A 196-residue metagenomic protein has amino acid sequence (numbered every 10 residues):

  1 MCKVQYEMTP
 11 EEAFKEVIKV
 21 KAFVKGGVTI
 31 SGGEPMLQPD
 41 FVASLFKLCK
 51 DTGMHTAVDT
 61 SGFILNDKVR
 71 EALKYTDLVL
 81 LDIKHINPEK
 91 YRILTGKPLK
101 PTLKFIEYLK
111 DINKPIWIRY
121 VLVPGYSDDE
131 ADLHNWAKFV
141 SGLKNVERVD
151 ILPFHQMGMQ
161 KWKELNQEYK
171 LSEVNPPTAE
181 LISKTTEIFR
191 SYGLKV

Functional and structural regions predicted by a protein language model:
M1-E7: Canonical Radical SAM [4Fe-4S] cluster-binding loop centered on the CxxxCxxC motif and its immediate flanking residues
C2, R92-P98, N166-V174: Short glycine-enriched, charge-decorated loop/helix-capping segments at active-site entrances that position
Q5, D128, P177: Catalytic cores of large soluble enzymes that bind and process phosphate-bearing ligands
E11-M157, K161-E164: Conserved AdoMet/S-adenosylmethionine-binding subsite of the radical SAM
K138, E147, K163-I188: A structural motif corresponding to the C-terminal lobe/cap of the Radical SAM core domain
S191-V196: Radical SAM enzyme core and accessory elements
